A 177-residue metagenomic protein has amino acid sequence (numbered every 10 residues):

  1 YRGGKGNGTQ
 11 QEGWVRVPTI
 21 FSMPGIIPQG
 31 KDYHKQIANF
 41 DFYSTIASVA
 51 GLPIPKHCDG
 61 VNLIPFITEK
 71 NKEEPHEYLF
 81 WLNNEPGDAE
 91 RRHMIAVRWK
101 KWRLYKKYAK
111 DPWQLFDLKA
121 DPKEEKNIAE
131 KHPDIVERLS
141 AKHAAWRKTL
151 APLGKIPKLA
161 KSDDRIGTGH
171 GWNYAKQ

Functional and structural regions predicted by a protein language model:
Y1-E12, I27-K31, K35, F40-L118 (+1 more regions): C-terminal cap/loop subdomain of S1 sulfatases and analogous C-terminal strand-loop tails that border
V17-P18, N39: Active-site neighborhoods of enzymes that stabilize oxyanions during catalysis
T19, H57, F66, A160 (+1 more regions): Residues at secondary-structure transition points
F21-P24: Conserved nucleotide-sugar donor-binding and metal-coordinating catalytic region shared by glycosyltransferases
F42, K110-P112, L118, K123-Q177: Long, internal low-complexity/basic segments
